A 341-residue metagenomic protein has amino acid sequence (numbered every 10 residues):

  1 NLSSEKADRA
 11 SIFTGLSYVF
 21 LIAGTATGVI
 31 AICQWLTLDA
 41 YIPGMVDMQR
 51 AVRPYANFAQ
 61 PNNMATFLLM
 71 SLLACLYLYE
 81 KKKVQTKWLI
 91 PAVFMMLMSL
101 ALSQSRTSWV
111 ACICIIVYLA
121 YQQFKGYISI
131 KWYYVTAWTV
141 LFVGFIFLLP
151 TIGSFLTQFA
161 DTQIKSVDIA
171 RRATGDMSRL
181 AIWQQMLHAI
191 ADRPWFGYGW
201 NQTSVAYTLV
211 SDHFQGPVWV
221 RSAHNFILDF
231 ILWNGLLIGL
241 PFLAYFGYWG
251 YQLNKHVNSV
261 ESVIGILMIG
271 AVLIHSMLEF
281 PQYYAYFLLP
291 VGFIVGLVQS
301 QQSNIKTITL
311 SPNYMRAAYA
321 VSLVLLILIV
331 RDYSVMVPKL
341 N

Functional and structural regions predicted by a protein language model:
N1, T14-A51, A56-Y127, W132-Y133 (+4 more regions): Alpha-helical transmembrane segments of multi-pass inner-membrane proteins
L38-R50, L156-I164, S211, Q215: Peri-membrane helix termini and adjoining interfacial loops of integral membrane proteins
Q49-N62, R171-G175, R221-W233: Short aromatic-rich membrane-water interface segments that cap or initiate transmembrane helices in multi-pass membrane
F58-N62, Q104-A111, V220-N225, M277-V291: Membrane-interface catalytic loops of GT-C/OST-like multi-pass glycosylation enzymes that act
Q60, S178-V220, I227, N234-I238: TM-adjacent membrane-interface loops and short helices in multi-pass inner/ER membrane proteins
L73-A74, A111-L119, V260-Y314: Transmembrane alpha-helices of multi-pass inner-membrane enzymes
A120-R171, H188, D192, L323-V335: A membrane-periplasm/extracellular boundary helix in multi-pass inner-membrane enzymes that assemble envelope glycans
I294-N341: A juxtamembrane structural motif centered on a specific transmembrane helix
